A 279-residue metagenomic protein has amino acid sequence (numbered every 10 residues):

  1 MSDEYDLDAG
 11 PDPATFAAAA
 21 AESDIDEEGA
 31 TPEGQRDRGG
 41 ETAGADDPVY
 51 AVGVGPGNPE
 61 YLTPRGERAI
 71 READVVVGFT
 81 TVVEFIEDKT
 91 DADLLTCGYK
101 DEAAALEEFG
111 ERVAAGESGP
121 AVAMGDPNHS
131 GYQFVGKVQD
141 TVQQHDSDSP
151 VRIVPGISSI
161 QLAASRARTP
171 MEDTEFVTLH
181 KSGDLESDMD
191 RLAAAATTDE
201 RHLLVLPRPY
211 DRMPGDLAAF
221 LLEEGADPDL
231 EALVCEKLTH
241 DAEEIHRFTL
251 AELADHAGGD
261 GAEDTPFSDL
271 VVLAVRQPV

Functional and structural regions predicted by a protein language model:
S2-D12, V49, T198-V279: A contiguous loop/helix-start segment that scaffolds small-molecule binding in enzyme catalytic cores
Y5-L95, R247-A254: Glycine-rich, flexible N-terminal cofactor/catalytic loop recognition
P56-P59, V82, M124-H129, P209-D211 (+1 more regions): Short glycine-rich anion-binding loops that position phosphate/pyrophosphate groups of nucleotides and phosphorylated
R65-A69, A92, G136-D140, R168-T169 (+2 more regions): Short, solvent-exposed amphipathic alpha-helical segments in soluble enzyme and RNA/protein-processing domains
I70-D74, G116, D173-T174, E200: Short, well-ordered alpha-helix to beta-strand connector turns
V77-F79, A121, V151-G156, V234: General beta-strand structural signal in soluble alpha/beta enzymes
T80-V83, T96-E107, I157, F176-D184 (+1 more regions): Short, acidic/turn-prone active-site loops that include or flank metal/cofactor- and phosphate-binding residues
H129-R201: Class I SAM-dependent methyltransferase SAM-binding "motif I" and its flanking Rossmann-like core
